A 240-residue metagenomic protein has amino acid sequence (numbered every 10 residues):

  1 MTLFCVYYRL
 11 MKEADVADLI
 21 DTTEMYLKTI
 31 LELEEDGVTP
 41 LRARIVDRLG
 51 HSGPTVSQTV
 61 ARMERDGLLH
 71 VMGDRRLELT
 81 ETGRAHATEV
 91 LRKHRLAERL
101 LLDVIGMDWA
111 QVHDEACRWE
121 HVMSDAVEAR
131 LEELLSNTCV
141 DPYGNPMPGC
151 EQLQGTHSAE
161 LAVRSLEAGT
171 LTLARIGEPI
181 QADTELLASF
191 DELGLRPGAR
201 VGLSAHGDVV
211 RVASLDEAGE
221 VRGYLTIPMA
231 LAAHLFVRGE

Functional and structural regions predicted by a protein language model:
M1-V16: Short, intrinsically disordered or compositionally biased N-terminal tails of bacterial proteins
Y7-L10, E120-L231: Mid-protein regulatory/catalytic core that forms ligand/cofactor-binding pockets and protein-protein interaction
D36-V46: Short acidic, hydrophobic short linear motifs in intrinsically disordered regions
P54: Key DNA-contact positions within bacterial/archaeal DNA-binding proteins
V60-A61: Short, hydrophobic-biased segments on the C-terminal half of alpha helices that form "recognition helices"
E64-M72: A short, conserved structural fragment
R75-H94: Basic, amphipathic "hinge/linker" alpha-helix immediately C-terminal to the N-terminal HTH DNA-binding motif
